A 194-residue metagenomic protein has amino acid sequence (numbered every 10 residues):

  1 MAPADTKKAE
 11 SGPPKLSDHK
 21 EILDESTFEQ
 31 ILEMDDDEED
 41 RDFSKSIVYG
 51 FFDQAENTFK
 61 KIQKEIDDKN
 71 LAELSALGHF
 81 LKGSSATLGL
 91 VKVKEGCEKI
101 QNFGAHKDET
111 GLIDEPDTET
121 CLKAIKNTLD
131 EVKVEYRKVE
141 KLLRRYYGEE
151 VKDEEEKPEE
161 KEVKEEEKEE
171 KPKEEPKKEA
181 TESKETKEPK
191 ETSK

Functional and structural regions predicted by a protein language model:
M1-A76, A86-K194: Two-component system phosphorelay core
